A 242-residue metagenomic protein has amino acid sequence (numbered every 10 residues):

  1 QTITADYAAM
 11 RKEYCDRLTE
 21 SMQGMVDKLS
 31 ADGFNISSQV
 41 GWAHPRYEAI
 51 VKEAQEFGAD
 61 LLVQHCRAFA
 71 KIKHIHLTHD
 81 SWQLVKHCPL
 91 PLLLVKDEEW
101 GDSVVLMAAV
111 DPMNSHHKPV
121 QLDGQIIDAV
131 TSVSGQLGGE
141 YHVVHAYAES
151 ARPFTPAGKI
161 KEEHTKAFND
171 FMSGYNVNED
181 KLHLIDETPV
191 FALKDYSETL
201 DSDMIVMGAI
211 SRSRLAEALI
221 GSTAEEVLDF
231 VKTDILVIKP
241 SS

Functional and structural regions predicted by a protein language model:
Q1-K12, V105-T155, K161, D170-V177 (+1 more regions): Small/aliphatic-rich secondary-structure junction motif
M10, D27-L62, F69, S173-L215 (+1 more regions): Structural beta-alpha unit
S37-Q39, M107, E140-H142, K181-H183 (+1 more regions): A structural signal for isolated positions on well-ordered beta-strands in alpha/beta enzyme cores
G58-S103: Hydrophobic alpha-helical segments and helix pairs
Q64-Q83, M207-F230: Glycine-rich, Arg-bearing micro-motifs that act as flexible, cationic patches
L92, T233-S242: Short, flexible loop segments at boundaries between secondary-structure elements
